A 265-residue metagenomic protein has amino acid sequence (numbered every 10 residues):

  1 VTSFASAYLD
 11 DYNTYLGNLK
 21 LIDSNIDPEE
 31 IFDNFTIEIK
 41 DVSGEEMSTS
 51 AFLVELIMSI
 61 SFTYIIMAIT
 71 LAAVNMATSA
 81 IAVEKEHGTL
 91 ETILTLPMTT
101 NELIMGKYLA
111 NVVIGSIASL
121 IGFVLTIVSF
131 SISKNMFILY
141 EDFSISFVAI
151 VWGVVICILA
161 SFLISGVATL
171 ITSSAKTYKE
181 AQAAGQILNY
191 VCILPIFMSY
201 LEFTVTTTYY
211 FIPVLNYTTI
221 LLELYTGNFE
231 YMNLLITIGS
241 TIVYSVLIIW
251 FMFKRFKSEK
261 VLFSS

Functional and structural regions predicted by a protein language model:
V1-A72: Transport-system extracytoplasmic interface segments
S48, T126-W152, G227-N228: Membrane-interfacial helix-loop-helix connectors in multipass membrane proteins
Y64-T89, T169, S173: A hydrophobic alpha-helix feature that marks transmembrane segments and, especially, their cytosolic C-terminal ends
A80-E84, L170-K176, Y225, I242-S265: Junction motif at the cytosolic side of a transmembrane helix
M105-K134, L163-I164, A168: Hydrophobic alpha-helical transmembrane segments that constitute the membrane-spanning cores of multi-pass membrane
S144-A175, I196, S240-I249: Hydrophobic alpha-helical transmembrane segments of polytopic membrane proteins
A175-F211: Transmembrane helix segments
F203-G227, L235: Short hydrophobic, aromatic-rich alpha-helical segments embedded in or entering the lipid bilayer of multi-pass
